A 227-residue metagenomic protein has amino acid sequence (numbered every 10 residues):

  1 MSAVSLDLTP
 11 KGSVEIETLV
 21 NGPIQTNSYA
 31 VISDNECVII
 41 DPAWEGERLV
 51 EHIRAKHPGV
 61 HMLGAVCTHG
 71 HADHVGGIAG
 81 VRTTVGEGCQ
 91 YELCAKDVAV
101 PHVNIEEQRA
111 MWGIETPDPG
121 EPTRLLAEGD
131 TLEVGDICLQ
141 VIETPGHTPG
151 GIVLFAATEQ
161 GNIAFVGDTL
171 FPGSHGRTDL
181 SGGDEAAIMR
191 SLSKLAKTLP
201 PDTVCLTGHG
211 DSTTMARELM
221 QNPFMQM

Functional and structural regions predicted by a protein language model:
S5-H57, V153-G167: Conserved beta-strand hairpin/beta-sheet module of binuclear metal-dependent hydrolase folds, prominently
T9-E15, A110-I114, G135-L139: Short Pro/Gly-enriched beta-strand edge/turn motifs at strand-loop
E15, H61-M62, P201: Short loop/turn motifs at secondary-structure junctions
L19-N21, E121-T123, E143-P145: Short Gly/Pro-enriched turn/cap motifs at secondary-structure boundaries
V31, T68, T144: Conserved S/T- and glycine-rich ATP-binding loop of Class I adenylate-forming
C37, E45, Q108, T131 (+1 more regions): Metallo-beta-lactamase
E45-E133, N162, Q221-F224: Active-site HxH/HxHxD metal-binding segment of metal-dependent hydrolases
